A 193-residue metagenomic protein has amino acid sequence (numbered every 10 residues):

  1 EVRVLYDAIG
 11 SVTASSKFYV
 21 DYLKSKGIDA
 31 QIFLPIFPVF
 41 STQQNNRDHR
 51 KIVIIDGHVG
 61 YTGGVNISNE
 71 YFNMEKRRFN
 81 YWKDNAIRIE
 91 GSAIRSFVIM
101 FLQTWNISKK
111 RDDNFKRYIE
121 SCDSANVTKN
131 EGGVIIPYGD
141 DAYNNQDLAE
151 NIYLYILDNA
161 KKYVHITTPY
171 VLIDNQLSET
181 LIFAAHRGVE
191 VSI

Functional and structural regions predicted by a protein language model:
E1-I193: Charged, low-complexity intrinsically disordered terminal segments
